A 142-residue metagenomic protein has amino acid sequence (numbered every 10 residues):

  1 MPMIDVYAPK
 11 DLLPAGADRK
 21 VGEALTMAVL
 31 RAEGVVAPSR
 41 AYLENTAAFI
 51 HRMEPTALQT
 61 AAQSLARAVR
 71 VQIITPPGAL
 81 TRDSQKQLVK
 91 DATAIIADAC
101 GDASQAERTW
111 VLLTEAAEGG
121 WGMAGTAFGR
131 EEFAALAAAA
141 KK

Functional and structural regions predicted by a protein language model:
M1-K142: A domain-level signal for the structural core that forms small-molecule/cofactor-binding pockets and catalytic centers
